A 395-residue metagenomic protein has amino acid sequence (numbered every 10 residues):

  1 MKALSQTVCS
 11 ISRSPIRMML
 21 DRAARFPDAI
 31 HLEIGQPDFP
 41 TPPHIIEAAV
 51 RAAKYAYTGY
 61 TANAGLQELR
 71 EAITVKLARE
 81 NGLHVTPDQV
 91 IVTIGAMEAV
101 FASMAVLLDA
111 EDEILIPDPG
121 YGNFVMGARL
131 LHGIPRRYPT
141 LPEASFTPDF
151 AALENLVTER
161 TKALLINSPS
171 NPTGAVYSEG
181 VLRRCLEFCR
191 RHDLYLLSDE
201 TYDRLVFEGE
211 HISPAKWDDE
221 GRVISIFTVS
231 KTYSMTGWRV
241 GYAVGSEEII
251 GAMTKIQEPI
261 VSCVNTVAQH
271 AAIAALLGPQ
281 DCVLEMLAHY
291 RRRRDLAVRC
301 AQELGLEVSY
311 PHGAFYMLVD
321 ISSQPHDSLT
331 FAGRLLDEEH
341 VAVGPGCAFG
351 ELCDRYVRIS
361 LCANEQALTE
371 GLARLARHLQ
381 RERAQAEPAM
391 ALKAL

Functional and structural regions predicted by a protein language model:
K2-L4, C9-S10, R22-F26, I30 (+3 more regions): PLP-dependent class I/II
Y55-G59, A72-E80: Glycine-rich loop-to-alpha-helix module at the N-terminal edge of alpha/beta enzyme cores
G59-Y60, Y202: Intrinsically disordered, tyrosine-centered linear signaling motifs in cytosolic regions
Y60-T61, L284: Short, surface-exposed loop/turn segments at secondary-structure junctions
A64-G65: Short beta-strand to alpha-helix junction loop
